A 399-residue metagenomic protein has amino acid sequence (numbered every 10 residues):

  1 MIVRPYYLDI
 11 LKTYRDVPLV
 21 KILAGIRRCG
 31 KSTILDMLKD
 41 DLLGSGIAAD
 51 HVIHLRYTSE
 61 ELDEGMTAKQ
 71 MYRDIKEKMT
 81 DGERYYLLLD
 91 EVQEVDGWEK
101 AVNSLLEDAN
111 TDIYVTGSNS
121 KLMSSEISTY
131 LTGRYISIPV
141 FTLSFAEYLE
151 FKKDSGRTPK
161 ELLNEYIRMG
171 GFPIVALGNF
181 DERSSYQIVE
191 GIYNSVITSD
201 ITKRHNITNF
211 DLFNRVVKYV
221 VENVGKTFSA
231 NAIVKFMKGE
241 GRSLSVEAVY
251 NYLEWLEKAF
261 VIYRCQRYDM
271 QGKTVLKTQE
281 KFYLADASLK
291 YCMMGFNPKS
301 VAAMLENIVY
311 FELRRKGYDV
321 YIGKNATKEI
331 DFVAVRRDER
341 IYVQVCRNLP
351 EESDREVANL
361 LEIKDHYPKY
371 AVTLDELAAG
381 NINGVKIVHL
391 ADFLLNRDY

Functional and structural regions predicted by a protein language model:
I2-D16: Pre-Walker A adenine-sensing motif
L23: Hydrophobic anchor at the beta1->P-loop junction of P-loop NTPases
K31: Conserved lysine of the Walker
I34: Hydrophobic positions on the alpha1 helix immediately C-terminal to the Walker A/P-loop
I53-E83: Short glycine-rich substrate-engagement loop in P-loop NTPases that contacts/grips substrate
K121-S137, K152-K153: Short regulatory helix/loop adjacent to the ATP-binding pocket of P-loop NTPases
F180-E339: Accessory nucleic acid-recognition modules appended to NTPase machines
G323-K324, R347-A391: Catalytic cores of nucleic-acid endonucleases
